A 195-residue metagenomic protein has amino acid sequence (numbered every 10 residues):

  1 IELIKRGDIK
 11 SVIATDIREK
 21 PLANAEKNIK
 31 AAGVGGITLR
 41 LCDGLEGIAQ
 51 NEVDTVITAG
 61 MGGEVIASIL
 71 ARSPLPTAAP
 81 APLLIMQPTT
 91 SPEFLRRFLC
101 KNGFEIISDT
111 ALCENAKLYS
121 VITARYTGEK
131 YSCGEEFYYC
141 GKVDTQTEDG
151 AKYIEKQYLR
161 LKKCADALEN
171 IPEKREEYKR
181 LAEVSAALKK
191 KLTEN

Functional and structural regions predicted by a protein language model:
I1-I9: Conserved SAM-binding loop of SAM-dependent methyltransferases across substrates and taxa, primarily the Class I
L3-I4, E26, L70: Short, well-ordered amphipathic alpha-helices
R6-G7, A31-A32, P76, I171: Alpha-helix C-cap/termination motif
D8, I13-D54: S-adenosyl-L-methionine
E46-G47, E52, E64-N195: Class I S-adenosyl-L-methionine
G60-M61: Glycine-rich, N-terminal phosphate-binding loop of Rossmann-like dinucleotide-binding domains
